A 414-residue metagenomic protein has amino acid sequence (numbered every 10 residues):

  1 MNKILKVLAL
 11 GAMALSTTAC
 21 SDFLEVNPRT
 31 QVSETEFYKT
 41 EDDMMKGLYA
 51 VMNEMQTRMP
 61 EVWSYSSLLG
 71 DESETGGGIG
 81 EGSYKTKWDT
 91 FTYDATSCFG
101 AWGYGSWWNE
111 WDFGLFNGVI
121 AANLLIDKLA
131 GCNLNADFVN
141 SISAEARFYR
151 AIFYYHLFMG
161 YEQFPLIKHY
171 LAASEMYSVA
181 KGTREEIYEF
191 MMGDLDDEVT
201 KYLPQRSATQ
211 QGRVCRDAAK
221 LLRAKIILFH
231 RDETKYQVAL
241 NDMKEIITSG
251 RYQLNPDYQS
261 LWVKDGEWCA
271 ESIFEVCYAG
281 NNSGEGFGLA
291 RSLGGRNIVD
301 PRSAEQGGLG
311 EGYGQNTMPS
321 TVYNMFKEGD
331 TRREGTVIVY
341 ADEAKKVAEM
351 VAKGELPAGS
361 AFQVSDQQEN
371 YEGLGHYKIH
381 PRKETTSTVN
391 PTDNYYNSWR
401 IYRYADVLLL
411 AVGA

Functional and structural regions predicted by a protein language model:
M1-R29: Bacterial Sec-dependent N-terminal signal peptides
S21-K85, Y188, M192, D196-T200 (+1 more regions): An aromatic- and glycine-enriched ligand-binding surface/loop that stacks and positions planar moieties
D42-M45, Y49-T57, E61, S83-Y161 (+7 more regions): Conserved, well-structured interaction surfaces
D89-F99, N324-R403: Flexible, polar/acidic helix-loop-strand segments at domain edges
L134-D137, L166, E233-T234: Short coil/turn and helix-start
F158-P165, F229-E233: Short coil/turn linking the two alpha-helices of tandem helical-hairpin repeats
Q163-R184, Q237: Short coil/linker segments at helix-helix boundaries
